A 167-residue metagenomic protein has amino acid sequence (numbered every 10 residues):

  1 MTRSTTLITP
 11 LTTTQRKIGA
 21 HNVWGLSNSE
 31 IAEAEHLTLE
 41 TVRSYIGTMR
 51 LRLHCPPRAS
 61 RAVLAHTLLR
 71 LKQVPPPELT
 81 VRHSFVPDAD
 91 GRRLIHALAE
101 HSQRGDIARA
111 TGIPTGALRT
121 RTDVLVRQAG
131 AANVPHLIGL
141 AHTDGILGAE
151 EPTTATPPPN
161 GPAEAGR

Functional and structural regions predicted by a protein language model:
T2-T13, V74-G91: Regulatory hinge/linker segments at domain boundaries that couple sensory/effector modules to output domains
P10, W24-S27: Sensory/regulatory domains in signal-transduction proteins
T12, R16-K17, A32-H36: N-terminal intrinsically disordered, low-complexity, charge/repeat-rich segments that act as generic
Q15-I18, N22, G91-L98: Short alpha-helical "packing" element that flanks the helix-turn-helix/winged-helix DNA-binding module
V23-W24, L69, H96-E100, H142: Short, locally clustered residues in the helix-turn-helix/winged-helix DNA-binding domain
N28-P57, Q103-P135: Recognition helix of helix-turn-helix DNA-binding domains
H54-R82, R127-R167: Basic, Lys/Arg-enriched C-terminal extension of HTH/homeodomain DNA-binding domains
H96, G105, I138-G139: Surface-exposed interaction/gating patches
